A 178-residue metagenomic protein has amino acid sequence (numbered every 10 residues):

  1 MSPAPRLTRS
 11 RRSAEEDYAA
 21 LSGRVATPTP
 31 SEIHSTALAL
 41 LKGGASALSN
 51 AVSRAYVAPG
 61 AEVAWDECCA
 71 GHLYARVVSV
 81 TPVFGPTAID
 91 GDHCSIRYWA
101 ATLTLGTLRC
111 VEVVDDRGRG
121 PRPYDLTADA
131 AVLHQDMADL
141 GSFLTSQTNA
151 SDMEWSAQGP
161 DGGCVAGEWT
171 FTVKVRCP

Functional and structural regions predicted by a protein language model:
M1-C94: Small/polar-rich, solvent-exposed N-terminal microdomains that initiate assembly or binding
A4-T8, Y18-A19, D161-G163, K174-P178: Short, charged, intrinsically disordered terminal tails
Y18, D115-D129: A solvent-exposed, charged loop/short amphipathic helix patch at secondary-structure junctions
A37-N50, T107-G120, V175-P178: Short N-terminal helix-initiation segments at or just after the protein's N-terminus
A45-R54, W65, Y124-C177: Acidic-leaning, charged glycine-interspersed low-complexity segments
A75, S95, L103, L108-C110 (+3 more regions): Bulky hydrophobic/aromatic packing residues
A88-R97, G159-C164: Short, solvent-exposed beta-strand/turn "edge" segments of beta-rich domains on protein surfaces
I96-V114, V165-C177: Oligomerization/assembly interface segments of phage tail-like spikes and tubes
